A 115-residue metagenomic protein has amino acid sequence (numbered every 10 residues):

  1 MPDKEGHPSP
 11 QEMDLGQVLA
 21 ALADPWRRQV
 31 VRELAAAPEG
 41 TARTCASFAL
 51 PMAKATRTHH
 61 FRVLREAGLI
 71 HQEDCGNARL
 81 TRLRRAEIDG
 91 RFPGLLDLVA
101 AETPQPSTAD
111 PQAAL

Functional and structural regions predicted by a protein language model:
M1-G16, R32-A37, R84-L115: Amphipathic alpha-helical dimerization/coiled-coil segments that flank or bridge DNA-binding/regulatory modules
Q17, P51, V63, A109-D110: Generic signature of intrinsically disordered, low-complexity, basic-rich segments and short cationic peptides
Q17-A21, P25-A53, C75-E87: N-terminal helix-turn-helix DNA-binding core of bacterial DNA-binding proteins
A46-L69: Canonical helix-turn-helix DNA-binding module
R65-A67, A78-T81, D97-V99: A general structural signal for short secondary-structure boundary/capping elements
Q72: Short beta-strand "wing" residues that participate in macromolecule-binding interfaces
